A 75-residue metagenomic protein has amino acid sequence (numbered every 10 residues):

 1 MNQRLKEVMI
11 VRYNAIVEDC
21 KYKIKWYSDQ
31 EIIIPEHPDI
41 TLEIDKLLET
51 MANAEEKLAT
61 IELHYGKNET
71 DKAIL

Functional and structural regions predicted by a protein language model:
M1-L75: Extended, charge-rich alpha-helical interface modules
